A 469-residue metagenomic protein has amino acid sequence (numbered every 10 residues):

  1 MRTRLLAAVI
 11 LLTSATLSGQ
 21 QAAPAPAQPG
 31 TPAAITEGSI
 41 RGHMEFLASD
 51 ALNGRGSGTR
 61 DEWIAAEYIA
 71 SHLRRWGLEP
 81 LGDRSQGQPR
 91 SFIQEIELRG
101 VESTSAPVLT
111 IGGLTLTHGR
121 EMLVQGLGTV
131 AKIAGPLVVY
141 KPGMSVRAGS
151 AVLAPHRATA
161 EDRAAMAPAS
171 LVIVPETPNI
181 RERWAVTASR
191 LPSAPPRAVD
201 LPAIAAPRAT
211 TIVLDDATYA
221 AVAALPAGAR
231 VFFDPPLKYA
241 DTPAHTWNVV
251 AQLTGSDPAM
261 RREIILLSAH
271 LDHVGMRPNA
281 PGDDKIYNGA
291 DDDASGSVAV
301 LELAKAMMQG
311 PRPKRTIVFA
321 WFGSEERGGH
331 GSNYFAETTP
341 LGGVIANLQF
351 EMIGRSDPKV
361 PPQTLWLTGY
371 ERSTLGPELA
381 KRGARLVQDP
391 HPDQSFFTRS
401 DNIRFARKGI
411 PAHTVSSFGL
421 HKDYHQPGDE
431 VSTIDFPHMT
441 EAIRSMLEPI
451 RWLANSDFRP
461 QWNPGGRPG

Functional and structural regions predicted by a protein language model:
A7-T16: Bacterial N-terminal signal peptides
P24-P29, A34-R60, W76, P80-G82 (+5 more regions): N-terminal capping segment at the start of a domain
P26-A34, D50-R60, R75, E95-E97 (+9 more regions): Second-shell loop/turn segments in exported
A33-P80, E102, T110-G112, W247-A320 (+1 more regions): Catalytic-core environment of secreted peptidases
N53-A158, Y370: Noncatalytic luminal/extracellular "stalk/propeptide" segments of secretory-pathway proteins
G112-M144, A194-G289, E302-K305, Q309 (+1 more regions): Soluble metallo-hydrolase cores and metallopeptidase-like ectodomains found primarily in the secretory/periplasmic
L116-T117, A198-D200, A209-T211, Y219-A220 (+2 more regions): Metal-dependent peptidase/peptidase-like ectodomains
K305, Q309, K422-G469: His/Asp/Glu-rich mid-to-C-terminal helical/loop segments that flank catalytic regions of hydrolases
